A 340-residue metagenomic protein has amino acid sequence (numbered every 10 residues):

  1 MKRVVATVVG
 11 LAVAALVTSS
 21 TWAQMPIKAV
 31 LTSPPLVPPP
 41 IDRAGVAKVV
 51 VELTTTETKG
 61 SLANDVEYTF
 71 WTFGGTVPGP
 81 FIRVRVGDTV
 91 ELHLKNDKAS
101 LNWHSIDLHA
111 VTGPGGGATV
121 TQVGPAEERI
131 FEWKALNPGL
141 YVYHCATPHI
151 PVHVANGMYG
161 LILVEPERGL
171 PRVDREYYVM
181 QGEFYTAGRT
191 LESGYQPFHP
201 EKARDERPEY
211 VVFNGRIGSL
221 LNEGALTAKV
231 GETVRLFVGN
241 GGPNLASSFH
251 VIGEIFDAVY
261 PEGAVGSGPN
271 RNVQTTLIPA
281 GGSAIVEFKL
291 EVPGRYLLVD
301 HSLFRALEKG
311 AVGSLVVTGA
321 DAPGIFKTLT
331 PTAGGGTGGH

Functional and structural regions predicted by a protein language model:
M1-V9: Bacterial N-terminal signal peptides that target proteins for export
V8-T18: Bacterial N-terminal signal peptides
S20-H340: Copper-binding active sites and cupredoxin-like electron-transfer domains, recognizing His/Cys-rich ligand loops
